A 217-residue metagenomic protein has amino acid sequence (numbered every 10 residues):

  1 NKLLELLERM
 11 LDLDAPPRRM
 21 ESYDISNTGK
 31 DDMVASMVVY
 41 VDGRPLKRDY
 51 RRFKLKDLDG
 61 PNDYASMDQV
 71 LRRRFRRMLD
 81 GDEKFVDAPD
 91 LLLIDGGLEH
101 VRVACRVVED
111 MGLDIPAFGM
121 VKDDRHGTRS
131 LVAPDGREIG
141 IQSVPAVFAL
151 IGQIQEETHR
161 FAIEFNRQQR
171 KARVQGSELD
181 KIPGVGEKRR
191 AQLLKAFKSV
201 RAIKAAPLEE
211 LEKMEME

Functional and structural regions predicted by a protein language model:
N1-E217: Acidic, glycine-enriched active-site microenvironments
